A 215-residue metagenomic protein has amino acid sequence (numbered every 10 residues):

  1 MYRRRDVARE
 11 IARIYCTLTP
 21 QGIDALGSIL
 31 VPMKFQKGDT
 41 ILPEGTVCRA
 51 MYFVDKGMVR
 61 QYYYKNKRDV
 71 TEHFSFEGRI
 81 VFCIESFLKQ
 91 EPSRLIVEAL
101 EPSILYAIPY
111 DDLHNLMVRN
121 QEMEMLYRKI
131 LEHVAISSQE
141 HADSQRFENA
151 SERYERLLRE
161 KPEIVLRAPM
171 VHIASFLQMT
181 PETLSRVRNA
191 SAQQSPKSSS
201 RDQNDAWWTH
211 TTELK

Functional and structural regions predicted by a protein language model:
M1-V31: Cyclic nucleotide-binding regulatory module and flanking cytosolic helices
V7-A8, V134-D143: Short, Lys/Arg-enriched N-terminal segment that forms or immediately precedes the first helix of a structured domain
V31, M58-Y63, I80, I104-L105: Short beta-strand segments in beta-sandwich/barrel cores
G38, R49-R60, E77-R79: Glycine- and acidic-residue-biased ligand/ion/polar-headgroup-sensing regions
I41-T46: Short phosphate-coordinating micro-motif centered on Lys-Gly-acidic
Y62, C83-I84, N115-L116, L157 (+1 more regions): Residues that scaffold the ATP/ADP-binding catalytic core of kinase and kinase-like folds
V70-R128: Cyclic-nucleotide recognition modules
E148-K215: Phosphate-/nucleic-acid-contacting segments
